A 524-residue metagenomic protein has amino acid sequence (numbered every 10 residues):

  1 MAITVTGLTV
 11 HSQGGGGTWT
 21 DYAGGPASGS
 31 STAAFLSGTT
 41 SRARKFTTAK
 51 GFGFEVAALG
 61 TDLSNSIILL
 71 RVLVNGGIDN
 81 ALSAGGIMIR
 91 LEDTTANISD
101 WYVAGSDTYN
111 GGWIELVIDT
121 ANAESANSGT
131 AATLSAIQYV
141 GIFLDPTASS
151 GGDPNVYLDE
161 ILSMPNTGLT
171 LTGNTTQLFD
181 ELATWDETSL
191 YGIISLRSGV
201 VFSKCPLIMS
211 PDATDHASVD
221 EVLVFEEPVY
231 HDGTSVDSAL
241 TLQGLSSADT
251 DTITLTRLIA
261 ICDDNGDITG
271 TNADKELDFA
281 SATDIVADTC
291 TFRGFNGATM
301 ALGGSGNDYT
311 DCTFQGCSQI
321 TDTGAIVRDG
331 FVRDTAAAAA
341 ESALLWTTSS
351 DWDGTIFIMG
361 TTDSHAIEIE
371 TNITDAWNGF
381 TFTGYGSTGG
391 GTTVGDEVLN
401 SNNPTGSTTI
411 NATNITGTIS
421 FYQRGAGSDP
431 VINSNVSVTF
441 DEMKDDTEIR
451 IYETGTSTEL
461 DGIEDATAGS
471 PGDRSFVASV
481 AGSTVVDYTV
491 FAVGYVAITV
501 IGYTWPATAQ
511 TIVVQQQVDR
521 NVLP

Functional and structural regions predicted by a protein language model:
M1-G7, G141-L171: Extracellular polysaccharide-targeting segments
M1-P26: Extracellular carbohydrate-recognition regions
G29-G51: Short carbohydrate-recognition loop motifs
T47-G129, G152-P154: Extracellular ligand-binding interfaces
L158-D159, K444-D465: Short, ordered, surface-exposed loop/turn motifs in non-cytosolic proteins
I419-G425, F491-R520: Structured interaction patches on ligand/partner-binding surfaces of diverse proteins
V436-M443: A short, amphipathic beta-strand motif
A466-Y495, G502-P506: Short Pro-Gly-centered beta-turn/loop motif in secreted/extracellular proteins
